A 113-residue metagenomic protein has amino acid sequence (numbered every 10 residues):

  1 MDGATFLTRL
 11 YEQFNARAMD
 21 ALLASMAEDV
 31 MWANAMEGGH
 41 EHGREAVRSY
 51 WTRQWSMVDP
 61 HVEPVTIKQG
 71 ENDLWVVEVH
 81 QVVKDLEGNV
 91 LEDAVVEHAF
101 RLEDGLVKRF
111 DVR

Functional and structural regions predicted by a protein language model:
D2, R48-R113: A beta-strand edge to alpha-helix "cap/lid" segment located at domain peripheries
R9-L10: Generic hydrophobic alpha-helical segments
A16-M31: Short, well-ordered alpha-helical segments enriched in acidic and aromatic residues
M31-H40, R53-M57: A short gly/proline-enriched turn/hairpin at secondary-structure junctions
G39-S49: Short beta-edge strand/loop motif at the mouth of beta-sheet-based domains
